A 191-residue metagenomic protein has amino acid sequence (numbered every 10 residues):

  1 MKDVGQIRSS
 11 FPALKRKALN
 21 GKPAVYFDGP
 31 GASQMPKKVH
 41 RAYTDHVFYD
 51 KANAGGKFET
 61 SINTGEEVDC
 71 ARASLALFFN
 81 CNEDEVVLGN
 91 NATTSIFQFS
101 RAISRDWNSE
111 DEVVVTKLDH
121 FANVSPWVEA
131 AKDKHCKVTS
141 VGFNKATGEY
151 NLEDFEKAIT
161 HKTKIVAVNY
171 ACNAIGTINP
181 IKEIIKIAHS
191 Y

Functional and structural regions predicted by a protein language model:
M1-Y191: Pyridoxal 5′-phosphate
